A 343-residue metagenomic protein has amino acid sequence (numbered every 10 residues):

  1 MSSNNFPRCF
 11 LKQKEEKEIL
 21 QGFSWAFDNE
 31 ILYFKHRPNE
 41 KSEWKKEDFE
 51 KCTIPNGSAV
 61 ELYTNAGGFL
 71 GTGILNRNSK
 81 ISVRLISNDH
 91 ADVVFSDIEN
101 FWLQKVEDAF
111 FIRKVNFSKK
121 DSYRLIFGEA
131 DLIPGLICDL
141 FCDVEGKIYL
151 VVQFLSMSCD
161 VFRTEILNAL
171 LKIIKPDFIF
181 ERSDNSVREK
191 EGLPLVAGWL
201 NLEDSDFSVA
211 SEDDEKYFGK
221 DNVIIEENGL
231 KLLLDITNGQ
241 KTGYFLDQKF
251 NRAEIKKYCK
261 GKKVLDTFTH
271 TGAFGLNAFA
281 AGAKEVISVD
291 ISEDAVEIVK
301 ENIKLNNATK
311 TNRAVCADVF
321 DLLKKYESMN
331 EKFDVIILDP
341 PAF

Functional and structural regions predicted by a protein language model:
M1-C142: Non-catalytic accessory regions of SAM-dependent methyltransferases
L70, G146, K231-L232: Short, isolated positions in well-ordered beta-strands
Y123, I148, G261-K262: Nucleotide donor/acceptor-binding cores
I126-C142, F162-Y244: Non-catalytic substrate-recognition/targeting regions of SAM-dependent transferases
C138-L140, V144-F154: Carbohydrate-binding surface patches
M157-D160: Helix N-cap motif at beta-to-alpha junctions
S211-F343: Rossmann-like S-adenosyl-L-methionine
